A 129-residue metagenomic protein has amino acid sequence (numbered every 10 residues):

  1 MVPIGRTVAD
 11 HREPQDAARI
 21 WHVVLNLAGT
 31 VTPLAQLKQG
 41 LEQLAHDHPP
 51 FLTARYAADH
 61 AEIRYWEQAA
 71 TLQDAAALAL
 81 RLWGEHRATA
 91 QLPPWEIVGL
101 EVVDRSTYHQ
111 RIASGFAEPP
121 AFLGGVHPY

Functional and structural regions predicted by a protein language model:
M1-Y129: Long, contiguous binding/interaction regions
